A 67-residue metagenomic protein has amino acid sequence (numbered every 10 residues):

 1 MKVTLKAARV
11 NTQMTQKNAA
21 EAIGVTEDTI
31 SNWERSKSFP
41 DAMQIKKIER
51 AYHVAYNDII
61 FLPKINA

Functional and structural regions predicted by a protein language model:
V3-A22: Short basic helix-loop element that most often maps to the first helix and adjoining turn of HTH DNA-binding modules
L5, Q16, E27, A42-I45: Helix-turn-helix DNA-binding elements, focusing on the entry/boundary residues of the two helices that contact DNA
G24, M43-D58: DNA major-groove recognition helix of helix-turn-helix/homeodomain DNA-binding modules
V25-P40: Recognition helix of helix-turn-helix/homeodomain-like DNA-binding domains that insert into the DNA major groove
I59-A67: Short amphipathic recognition helices of helix-turn-helix/homeodomain-type DNA-binding modules
